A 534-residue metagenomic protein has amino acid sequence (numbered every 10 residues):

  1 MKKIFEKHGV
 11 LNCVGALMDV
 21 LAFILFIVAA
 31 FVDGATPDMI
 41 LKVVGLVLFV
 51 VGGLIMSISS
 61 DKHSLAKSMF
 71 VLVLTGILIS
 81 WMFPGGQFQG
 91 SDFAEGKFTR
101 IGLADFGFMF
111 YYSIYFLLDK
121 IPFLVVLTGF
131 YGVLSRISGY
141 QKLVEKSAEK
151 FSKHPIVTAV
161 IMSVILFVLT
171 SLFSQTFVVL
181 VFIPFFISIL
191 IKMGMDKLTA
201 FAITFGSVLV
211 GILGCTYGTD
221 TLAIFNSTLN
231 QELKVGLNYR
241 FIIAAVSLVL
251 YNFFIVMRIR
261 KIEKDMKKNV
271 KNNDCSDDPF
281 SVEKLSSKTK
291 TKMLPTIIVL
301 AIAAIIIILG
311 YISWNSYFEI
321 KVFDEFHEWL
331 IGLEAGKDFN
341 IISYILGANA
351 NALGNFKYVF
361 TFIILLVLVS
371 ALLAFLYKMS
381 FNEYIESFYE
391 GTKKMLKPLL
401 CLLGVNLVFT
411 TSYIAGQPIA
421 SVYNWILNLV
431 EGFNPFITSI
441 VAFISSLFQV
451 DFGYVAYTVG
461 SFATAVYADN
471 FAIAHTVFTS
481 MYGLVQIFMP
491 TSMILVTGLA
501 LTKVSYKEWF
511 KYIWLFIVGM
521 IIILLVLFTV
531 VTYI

Functional and structural regions predicted by a protein language model:
K2, I137-S152, T228, K264-C275 (+3 more regions): Flexible loop linkers connecting adjacent transmembrane helices in multi-pass alpha-helical membrane transporters
K2-F23, F31, I40, V44-G76 (+4 more regions): Long, contiguous bundles of hydrophobic transmembrane helices that form the permeation core of multi-pass
I27-A35, F83-G86, S135-Y140, L169-F177 (+7 more regions): Transmembrane helix-loop junctions in multi-pass membrane proteins
K62-W81, K97-Q141, A348-Q417, F443-I444 (+1 more regions): Core transmembrane alpha-helical segments of multi-pass membrane transporters/permeases
Y115-I121, A148-I161, M193-T199, M293-L294 (+4 more regions): Membrane-interfacial loop-to-helix junctions in multi-pass transporters
V125, K153-F185, L399-A415, L427-V466 (+1 more regions): Hydrophobic alpha-helical transmembrane segments of multi-pass integral membrane proteins, predominantly secondary
T128, F167-I183, M193-V235, Y239 (+4 more regions): Alpha-helical transmembrane segments and, especially, the helix-loop junctions at the ends of these helices
T392-M395, A500-G519: Interfacial loop-to-transmembrane junctions
